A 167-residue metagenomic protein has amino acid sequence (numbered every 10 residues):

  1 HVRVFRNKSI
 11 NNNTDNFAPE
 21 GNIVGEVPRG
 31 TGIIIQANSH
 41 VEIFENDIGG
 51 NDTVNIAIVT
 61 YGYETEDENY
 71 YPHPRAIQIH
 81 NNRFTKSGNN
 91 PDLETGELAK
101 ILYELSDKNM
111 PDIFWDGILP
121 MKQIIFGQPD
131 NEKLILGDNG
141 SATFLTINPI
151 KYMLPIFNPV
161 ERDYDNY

Functional and structural regions predicted by a protein language model:
H1, N16-G21, T31-Q36, V54-T60 (+3 more regions): Glycine-rich beta-solenoid repeat tracts in large extracellular/virion proteins
H1-N13, H40-G50, P72-K86: Right-handed parallel beta-helix
N7, N12, A18, N46 (+2 more regions): Intrinsic low-complexity, intrinsically disordered segments enriched in polar/basic residues
D15, V41, G49, V54 (+4 more regions): A generic structural micro-environment signature that highlights single residues at secondary-structure boundaries
R75, N81-K86, P91, G117-G127: Short flexible/disordered coil segments
D116-Y167: C-terminal functional modules
